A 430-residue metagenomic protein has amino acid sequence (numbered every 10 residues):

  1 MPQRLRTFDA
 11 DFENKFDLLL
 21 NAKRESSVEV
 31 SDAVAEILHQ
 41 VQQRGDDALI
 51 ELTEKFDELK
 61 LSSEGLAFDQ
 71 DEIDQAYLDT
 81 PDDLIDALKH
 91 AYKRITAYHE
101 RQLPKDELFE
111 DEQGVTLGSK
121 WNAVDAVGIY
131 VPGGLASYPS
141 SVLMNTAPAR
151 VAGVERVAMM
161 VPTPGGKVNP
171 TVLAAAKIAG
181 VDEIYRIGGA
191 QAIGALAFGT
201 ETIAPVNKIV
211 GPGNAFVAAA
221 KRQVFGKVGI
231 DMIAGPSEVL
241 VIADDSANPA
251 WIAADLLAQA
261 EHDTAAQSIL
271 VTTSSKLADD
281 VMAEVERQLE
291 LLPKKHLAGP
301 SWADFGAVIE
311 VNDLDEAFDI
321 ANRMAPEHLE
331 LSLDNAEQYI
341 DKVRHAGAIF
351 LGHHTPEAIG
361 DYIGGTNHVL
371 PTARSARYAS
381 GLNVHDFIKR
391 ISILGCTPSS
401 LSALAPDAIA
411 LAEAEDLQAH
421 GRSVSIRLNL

Functional and structural regions predicted by a protein language model:
M1-D125: N-terminal Rossmann-like NAD(P)+-binding subdomain of aldehyde/semialdehyde dehydrogenases
Q3-A10, E183-G188, V308-D313: Short acidic-hydrophobic, aromatic-tinged amphipathic segments that line or gate anion-handling sites
F109-A174: Conserved small-residue-rich beta-alpha loop and adjacent elements that most often cradle the phosphate/pyrophosphate
E155-P164, S268-S275, V281: Short internal beta-strands
G180-W251, D255-A258, H262-Q267: Conserved NAD(P)+-binding/catalytic subdomain of aldehyde/semialdehyde dehydrogenases
H262, L270-A346: A glycine- and small/hydrophobic-rich beta-loop-beta segment that serves as a flexible "lid/hinge" or phosphate-binding
R323-L430: C-terminal core of ALDH-fold dehydrogenases
